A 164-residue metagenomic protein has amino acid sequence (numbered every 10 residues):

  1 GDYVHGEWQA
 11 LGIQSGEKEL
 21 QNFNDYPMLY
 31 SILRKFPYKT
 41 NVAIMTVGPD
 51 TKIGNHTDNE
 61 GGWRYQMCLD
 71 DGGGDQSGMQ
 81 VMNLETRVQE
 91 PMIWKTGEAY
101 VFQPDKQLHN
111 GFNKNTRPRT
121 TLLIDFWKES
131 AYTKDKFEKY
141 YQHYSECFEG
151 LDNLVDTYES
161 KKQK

Functional and structural regions predicted by a protein language model:
G1, N41-M45, D156: Short glycine-rich, low-complexity/disordered patches
G1-P27: A structured, charge-rich N-terminal accessory region that forms the first stable segment of a protein and links
D2-Q9, A43, W94, W127: Tryptophan-centered motif/residue detector
W8, I13-Q14, V47, D70 (+2 more regions): Structured loops at beta-to-helix junctions and adjacent beta-edge loops in soluble globular domains
L20-V101, R119-T121: Catalytic core of non-heme Fe(II) oxygenases with the double-stranded beta-helix
S77-K164: Catalytic core of Fe(II)/2-oxoglutarate
